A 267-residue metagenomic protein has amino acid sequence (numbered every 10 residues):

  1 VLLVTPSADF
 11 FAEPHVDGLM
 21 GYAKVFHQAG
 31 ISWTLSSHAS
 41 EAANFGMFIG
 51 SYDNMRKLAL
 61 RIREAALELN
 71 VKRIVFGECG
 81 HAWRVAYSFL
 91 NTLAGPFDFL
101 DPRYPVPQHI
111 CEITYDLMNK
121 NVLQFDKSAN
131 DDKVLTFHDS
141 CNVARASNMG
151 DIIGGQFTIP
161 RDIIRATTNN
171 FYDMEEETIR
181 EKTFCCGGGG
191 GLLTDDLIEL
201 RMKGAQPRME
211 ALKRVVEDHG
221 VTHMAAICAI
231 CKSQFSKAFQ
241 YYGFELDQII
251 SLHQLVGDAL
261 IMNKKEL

Functional and structural regions predicted by a protein language model:
V1-L267: Iron-sulfur cluster-binding electron-transfer modules in prokaryotic oxidoreductases
